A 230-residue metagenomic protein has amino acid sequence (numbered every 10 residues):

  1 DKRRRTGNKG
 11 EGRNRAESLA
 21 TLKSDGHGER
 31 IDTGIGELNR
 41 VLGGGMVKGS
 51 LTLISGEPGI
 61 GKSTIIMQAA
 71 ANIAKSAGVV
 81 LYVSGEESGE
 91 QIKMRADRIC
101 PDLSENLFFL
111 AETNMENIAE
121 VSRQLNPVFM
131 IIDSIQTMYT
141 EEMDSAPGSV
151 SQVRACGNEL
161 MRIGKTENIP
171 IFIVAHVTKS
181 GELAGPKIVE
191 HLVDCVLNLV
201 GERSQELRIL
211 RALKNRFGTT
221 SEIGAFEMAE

Functional and structural regions predicted by a protein language model:
K2, P58-I60, E86-E90, R98 (+7 more regions): Conserved nucleotide-binding/hydrolysis micro-motifs of P-loop NTPases
K2-E17, R123-P127, Q136, C195 (+1 more regions): Conserved P-loop NTPase
G7-D102, A119, R123: The Walker A/P-loop phosphate-binding site
H27-E29, S55, L103-E112, Y139-R154: Flexible beta-alpha connector loops of hexameric P-loop NTPases
G78-V79, E105-L107, N126-F129, T166-I173: Loop/turn-to-beta-strand initiation segments
A96-D97, E182-L192: Short regulatory helix/loop adjacent to the ATP-binding pocket of P-loop NTPases
N126-S145: Conserved P-loop NTPase "ATPase switch" module shared by AAA+ and STAND
S151-H176, L192-R203: Substrate-engagement module of ASCE P-loop NTPases
